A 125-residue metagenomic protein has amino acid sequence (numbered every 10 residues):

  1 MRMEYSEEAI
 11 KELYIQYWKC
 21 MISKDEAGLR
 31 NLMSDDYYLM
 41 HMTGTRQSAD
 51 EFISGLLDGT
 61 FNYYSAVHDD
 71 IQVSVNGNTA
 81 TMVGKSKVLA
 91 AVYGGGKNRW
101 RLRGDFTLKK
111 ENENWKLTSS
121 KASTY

Functional and structural regions predicted by a protein language model:
R2-S23, A27-N31, D36-Y125: A beta-strand edge to alpha-helix "cap/lid" segment located at domain peripheries
